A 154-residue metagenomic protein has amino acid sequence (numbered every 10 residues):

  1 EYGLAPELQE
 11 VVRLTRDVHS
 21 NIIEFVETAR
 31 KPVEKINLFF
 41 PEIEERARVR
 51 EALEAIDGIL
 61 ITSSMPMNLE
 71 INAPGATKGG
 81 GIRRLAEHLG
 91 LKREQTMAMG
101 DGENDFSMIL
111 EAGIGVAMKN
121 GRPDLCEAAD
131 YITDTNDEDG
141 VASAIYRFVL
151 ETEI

Functional and structural regions predicted by a protein language model:
E1-M99, E103: Conserved acidic, metal-coordinating active-site core of Asp-based, Mg2+-dependent phosphoryl-transfer enzymes
E70-I154: Mg2+-dependent phosphoryl-transfer enzymes with acidic/Ser/Thr/Gly-rich catalytic loops
